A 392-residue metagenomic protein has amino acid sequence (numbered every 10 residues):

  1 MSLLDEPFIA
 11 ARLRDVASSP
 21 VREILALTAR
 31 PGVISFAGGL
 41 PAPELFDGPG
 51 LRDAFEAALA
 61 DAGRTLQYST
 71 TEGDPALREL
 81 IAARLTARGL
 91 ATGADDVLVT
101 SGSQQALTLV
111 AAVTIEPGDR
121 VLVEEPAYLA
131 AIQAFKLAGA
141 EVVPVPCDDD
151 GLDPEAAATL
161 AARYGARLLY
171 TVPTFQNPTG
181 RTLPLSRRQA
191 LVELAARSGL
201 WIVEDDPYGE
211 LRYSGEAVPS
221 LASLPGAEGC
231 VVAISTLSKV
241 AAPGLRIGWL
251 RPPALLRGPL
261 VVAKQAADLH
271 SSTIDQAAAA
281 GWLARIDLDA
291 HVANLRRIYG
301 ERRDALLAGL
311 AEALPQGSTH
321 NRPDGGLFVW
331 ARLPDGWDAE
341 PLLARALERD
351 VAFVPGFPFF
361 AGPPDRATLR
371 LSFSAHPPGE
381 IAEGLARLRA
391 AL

Functional and structural regions predicted by a protein language model:
R12-G102, L109, A284-R285, A352 (+1 more regions): N-terminal small-domain helix-loop-helix segment of the aminotransferase-like
L59, R64-S198, E210-E228, Y299 (+1 more regions): Conserved core of the PLP fold type I
V123, P144, I202-E204, A279 (+1 more regions): Hydrophobic residues in well-ordered beta-strands that form the structural core
A227, A233-R297: Conserved core segment of the aminotransferase class I/II
A280, R297-L307, S318-R332: Conserved glycine-rich beta-strand-loop-beta hairpin in the small C-terminal domain of fold type I
W337-L342, G379-E383: Short, conserved charged micro-motifs
E348, G362-L392: PLP-dependent enzyme catalytic core of the Aspartate aminotransferase-like
